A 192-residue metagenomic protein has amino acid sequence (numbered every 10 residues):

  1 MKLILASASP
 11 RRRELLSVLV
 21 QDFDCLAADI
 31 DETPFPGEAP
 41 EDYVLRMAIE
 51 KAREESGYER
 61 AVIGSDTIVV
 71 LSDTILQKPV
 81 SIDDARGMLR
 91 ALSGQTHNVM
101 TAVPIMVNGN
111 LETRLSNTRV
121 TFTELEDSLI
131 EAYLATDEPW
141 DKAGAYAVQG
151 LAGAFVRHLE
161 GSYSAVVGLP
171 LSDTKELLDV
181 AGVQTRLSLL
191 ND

Functional and structural regions predicted by a protein language model:
M1-Q21: N-terminal beta1-alpha1 ligand-phosphate binding loop
K2-I4, G37-D192: Anionic-ligand binding patches
A8, A28, N108: Cofactor-binding loop segments of dinucleotide-utilizing enzymes, especially the Rossmann-like FAD- and NAD(P)+-binding
L15-V18, F35, G57-Y58: Short loop/helix-cap segments at secondary-structure boundaries that form the rim of catalytic
Q21-D22, A147: A generic short alpha-helical patch detector that favors 3-5-residue windows in or near N-terminal regions
F23-D24, R186: A local structural micro-motif
D24-T33: A short beta-strand-loop structural module common to alpha/beta enzyme folds
